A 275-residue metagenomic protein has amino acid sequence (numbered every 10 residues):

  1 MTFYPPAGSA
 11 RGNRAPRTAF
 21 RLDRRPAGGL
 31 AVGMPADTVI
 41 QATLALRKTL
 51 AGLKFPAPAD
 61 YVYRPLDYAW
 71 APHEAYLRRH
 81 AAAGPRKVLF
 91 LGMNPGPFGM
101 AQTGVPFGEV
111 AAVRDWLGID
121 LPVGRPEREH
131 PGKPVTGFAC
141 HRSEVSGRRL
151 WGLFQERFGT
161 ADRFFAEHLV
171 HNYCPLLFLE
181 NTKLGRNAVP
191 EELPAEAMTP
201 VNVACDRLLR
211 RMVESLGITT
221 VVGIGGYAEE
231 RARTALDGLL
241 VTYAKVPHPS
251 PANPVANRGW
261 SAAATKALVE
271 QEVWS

Functional and structural regions predicted by a protein language model:
P6-A7, R17: Intrinsically disordered, low-complexity segments enriched in serine/proline and basic residues
S9, P26-L30: Short, positively charged and aromatic/hydrophobic N-terminal segments
P16-T18, P26: Short polybasic linear motifs
G33-T220, E229-E230, A244, P254 (+1 more regions): A polyanion-binding, active-site-adjacent surface
L240-H248: Short hydrophobic/aromatic-enriched beta-strand-loop microsegments
P251-G259: Short, charged, surface-exposed secondary-structure boundary motifs
